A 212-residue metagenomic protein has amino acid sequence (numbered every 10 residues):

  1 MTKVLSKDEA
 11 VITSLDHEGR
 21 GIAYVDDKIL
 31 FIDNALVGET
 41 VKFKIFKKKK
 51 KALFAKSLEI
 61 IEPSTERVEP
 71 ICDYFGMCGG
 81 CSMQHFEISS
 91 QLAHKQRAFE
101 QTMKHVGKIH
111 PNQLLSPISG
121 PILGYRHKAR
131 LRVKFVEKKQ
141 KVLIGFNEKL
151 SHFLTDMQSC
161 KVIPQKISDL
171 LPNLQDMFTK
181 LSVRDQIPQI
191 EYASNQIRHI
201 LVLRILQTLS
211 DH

Functional and structural regions predicted by a protein language model:
M1-H212: Accessory RNA-recognition modules of RNA-modification enzymes
